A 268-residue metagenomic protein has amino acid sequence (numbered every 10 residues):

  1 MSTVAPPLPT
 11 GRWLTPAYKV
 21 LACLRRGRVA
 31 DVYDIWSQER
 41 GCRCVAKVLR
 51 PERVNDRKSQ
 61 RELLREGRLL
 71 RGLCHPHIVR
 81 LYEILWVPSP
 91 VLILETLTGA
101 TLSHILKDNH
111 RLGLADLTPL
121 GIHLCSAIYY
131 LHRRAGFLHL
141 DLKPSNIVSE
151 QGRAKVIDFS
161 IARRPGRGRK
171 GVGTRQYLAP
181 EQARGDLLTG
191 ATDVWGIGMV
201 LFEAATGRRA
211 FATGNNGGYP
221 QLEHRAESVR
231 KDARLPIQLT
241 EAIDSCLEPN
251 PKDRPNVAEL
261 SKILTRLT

Functional and structural regions predicted by a protein language model:
R53-G72: AlphaC helix of the eukaryotic protein kinase fold
R80-P90: Short beta-strand micro-motifs within the conserved protein kinase catalytic domain, predominantly in the N-lobe
L102-L112: AlphaC helix of the protein kinase catalytic domain
L120-G121: Activation segment signature within eukaryotic-like protein kinase domains
S126-F137: Protein kinase catalytic-loop region centered on the HRD/HxD motif
R169-E181: Conserved activation segment of eukaryotic-like protein kinases, specifically the C-terminal portion of the activation
D193: Conserved catalytic-loop aspartate of Hanks-type protein kinases
